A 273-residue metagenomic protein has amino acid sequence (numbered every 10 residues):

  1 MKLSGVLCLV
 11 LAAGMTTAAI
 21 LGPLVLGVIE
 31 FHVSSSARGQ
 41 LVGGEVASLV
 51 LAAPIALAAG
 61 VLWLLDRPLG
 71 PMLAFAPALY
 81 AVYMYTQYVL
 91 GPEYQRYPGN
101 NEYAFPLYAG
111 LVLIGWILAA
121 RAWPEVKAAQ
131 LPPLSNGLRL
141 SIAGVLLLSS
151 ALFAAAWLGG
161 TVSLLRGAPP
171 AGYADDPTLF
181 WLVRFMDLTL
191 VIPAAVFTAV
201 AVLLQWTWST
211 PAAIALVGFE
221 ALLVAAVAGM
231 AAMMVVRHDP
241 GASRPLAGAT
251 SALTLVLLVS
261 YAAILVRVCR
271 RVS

Functional and structural regions predicted by a protein language model:
G5, D66-P77, W208-L216: Membrane-interfacial loop-to-transmembrane alpha-helix junctions, especially the N-terminal start
L7-A19, A78-Y85, L107-E125, N136-V162 (+2 more regions): Alpha-helical transmembrane segments of multi-pass integral membrane proteins
G39-V46, Y173-A194: A loop-to-helix transmembrane entry motif
V46-A58, Y108-W123, L190-F197, A252-R267: Hydrophobic cores of alpha-helical transmembrane segments in multi-pass inner/ER membrane proteins, independent
G60-I114, P132-P133: Membrane-interface helix-loop-helix junctions at boundaries between adjacent transmembrane segments
R96-Y108, A174, D239-A249: Non-cytosolic membrane-interface motifs at loop->transmembrane helix junctions
V162-T178: Membrane-interface interhelical connector segments
R184-S273: C-terminal transmembrane-bundle signature of multipass membrane proteins, characterized by strong activation on
